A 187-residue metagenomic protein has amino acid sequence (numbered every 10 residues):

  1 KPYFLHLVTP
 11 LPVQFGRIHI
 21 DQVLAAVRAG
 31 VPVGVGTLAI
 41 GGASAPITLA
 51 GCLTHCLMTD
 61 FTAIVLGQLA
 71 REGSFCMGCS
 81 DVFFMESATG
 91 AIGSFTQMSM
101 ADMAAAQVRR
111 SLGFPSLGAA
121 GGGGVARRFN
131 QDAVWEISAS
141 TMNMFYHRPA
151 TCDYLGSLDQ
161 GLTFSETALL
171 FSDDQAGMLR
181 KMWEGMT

Functional and structural regions predicted by a protein language model:
K1-A150: Helix-rich catalytic cores of soluble enzyme domains
A126-T187: C-terminal catalytic subdomain
